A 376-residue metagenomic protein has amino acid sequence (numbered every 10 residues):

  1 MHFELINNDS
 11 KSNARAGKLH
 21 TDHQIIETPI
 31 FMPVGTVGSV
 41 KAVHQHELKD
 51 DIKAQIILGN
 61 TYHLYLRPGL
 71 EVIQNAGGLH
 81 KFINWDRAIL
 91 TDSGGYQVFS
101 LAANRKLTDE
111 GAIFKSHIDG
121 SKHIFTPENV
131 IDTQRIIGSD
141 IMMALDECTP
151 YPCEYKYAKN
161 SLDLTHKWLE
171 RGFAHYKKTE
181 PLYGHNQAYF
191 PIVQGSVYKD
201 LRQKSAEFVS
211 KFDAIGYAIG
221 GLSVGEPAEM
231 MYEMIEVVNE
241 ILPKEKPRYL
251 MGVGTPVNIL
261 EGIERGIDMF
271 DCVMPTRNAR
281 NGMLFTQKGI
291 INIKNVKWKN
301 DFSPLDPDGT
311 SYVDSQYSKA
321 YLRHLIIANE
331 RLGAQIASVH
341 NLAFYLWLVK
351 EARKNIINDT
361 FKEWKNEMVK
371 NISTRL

Functional and structural regions predicted by a protein language model:
M1-L182, V296-K299: Non-catalytic, usually N-terminal nucleic-acid engagement modules in DNA/RNA processing proteins
M1-P33, K41-A42, D146-P152, D306-L376: C-terminal extensions of enzymes
Q24, I57, D92, Q134 (+5 more regions): Conserved, mostly hydrophobic/aromatic
P33, H63-L64, Y96-Q97, T149-P150 (+5 more regions): Short, solvent-exposed loop/turn segments at secondary-structure junctions
L70-A76, A279-I293, L346-V349, N358: C-terminal helical cap(s) of enzyme catalytic domains, especially alpha/beta-barrels
N129, T133, N160, L164-R171 (+5 more regions): A non-catalytic, amphipathic alpha-helix used as a structural packing/dimerization or gating element in enzyme scaffolds
Y151-Y155, K159, G216-L222, R331-A334: Glycine- and acidic
D163, T179, G184-L305: Glycine-rich phosphate/ribose-binding loops and adjacent secondary-structure elements that form binding surfaces
